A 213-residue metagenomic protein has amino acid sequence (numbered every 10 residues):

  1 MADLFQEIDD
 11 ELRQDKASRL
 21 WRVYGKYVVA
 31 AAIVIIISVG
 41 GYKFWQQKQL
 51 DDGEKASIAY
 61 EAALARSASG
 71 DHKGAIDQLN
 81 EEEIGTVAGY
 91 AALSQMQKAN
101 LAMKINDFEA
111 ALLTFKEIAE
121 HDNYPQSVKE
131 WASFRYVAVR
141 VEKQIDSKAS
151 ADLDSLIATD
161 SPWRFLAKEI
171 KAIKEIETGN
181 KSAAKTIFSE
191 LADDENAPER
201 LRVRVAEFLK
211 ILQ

Functional and structural regions predicted by a protein language model:
M1-V34: N-terminal positive-inside, membrane-proximal cytosolic segments immediately preceding the first
A2-D10, E61-S67, A91, K104 (+1 more regions): Acidic, proline/glycine-rich low-complexity intrinsically disordered segments
E7, Q14, S18, G40-S57: Aromatic-capped interface at the extracytoplasmic side of an N-terminal signal-anchor transmembrane helix
D15-R19, V23, G85, A158 (+1 more regions): Membrane-helix interfacial "entry" motifs
I36-Q47, D71-E83, A111-E120, S147-S155: Repeat-mediated protein-protein interaction surfaces in helical alpha-solenoids
L50-S57, K73-I76, L93, S147 (+1 more regions): Amphipathic alpha-helical repeat elements characteristic of tetratricopeptide repeat
I58-L93: Short extracytoplasmic
G89-Q213: Soluble extracytoplasmic domains of inner/organellar membrane proteins
